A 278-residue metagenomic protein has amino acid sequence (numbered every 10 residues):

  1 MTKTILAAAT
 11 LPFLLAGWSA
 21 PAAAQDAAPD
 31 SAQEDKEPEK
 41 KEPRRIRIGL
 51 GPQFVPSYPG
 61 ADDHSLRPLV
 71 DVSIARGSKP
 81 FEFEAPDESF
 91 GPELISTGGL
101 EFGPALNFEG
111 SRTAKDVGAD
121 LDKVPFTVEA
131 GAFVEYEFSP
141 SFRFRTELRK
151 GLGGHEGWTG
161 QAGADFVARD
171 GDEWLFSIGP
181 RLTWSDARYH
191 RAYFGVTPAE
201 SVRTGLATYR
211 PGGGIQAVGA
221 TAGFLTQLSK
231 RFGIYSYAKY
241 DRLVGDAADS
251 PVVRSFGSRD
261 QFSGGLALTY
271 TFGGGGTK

Functional and structural regions predicted by a protein language model:
M1-P43, G273-K278: Cleavable N-terminal export/targeting peptides
A22-F54, D63, L69-K79, A85: N-terminal periplasmic/intermembrane-space "pro-region" immediately following the signal or transit peptide
E42-I48, H64-P68, K79-F81, S96-F102 (+7 more regions): Outer-envelope beta-barrel architecture signal
I48-F54, D87, P104-F108, A132 (+3 more regions): Transmembrane beta-barrel strands of outer-membrane/channel proteins
I48-P56, P80-S89, F108-E109, K115-A119 (+2 more regions): Transmembrane beta-strand segments that form the barrel wall of outer-membrane beta-barrel proteins
I48-Q53, E109-T113, P125, E137-R145 (+2 more regions): Flexible, solvent-exposed coil segments and beta strand-coil junctions, predominantly the extracellular/periplasmic
P56-L69, T113-V128, G213, D246-V252: Surface-exposed strand-loop-strand hairpins of Gram-negative outer-membrane beta-barrel proteins
S78-E82, S89-G91, L152-Q161, D165-R259 (+1 more regions): Outer-membrane beta-barrel transmembrane domain signature
